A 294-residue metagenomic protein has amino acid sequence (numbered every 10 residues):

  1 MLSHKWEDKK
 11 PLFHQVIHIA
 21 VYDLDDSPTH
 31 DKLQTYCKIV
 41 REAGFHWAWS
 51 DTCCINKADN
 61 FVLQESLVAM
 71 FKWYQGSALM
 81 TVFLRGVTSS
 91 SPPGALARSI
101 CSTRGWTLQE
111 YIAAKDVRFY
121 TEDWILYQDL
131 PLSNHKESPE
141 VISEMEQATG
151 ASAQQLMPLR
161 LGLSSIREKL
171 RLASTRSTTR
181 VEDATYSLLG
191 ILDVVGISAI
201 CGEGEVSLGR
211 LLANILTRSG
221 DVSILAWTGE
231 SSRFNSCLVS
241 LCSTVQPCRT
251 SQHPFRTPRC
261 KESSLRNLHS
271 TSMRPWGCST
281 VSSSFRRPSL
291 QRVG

Functional and structural regions predicted by a protein language model:
H4-A43, K57-K72, S77, L84-G294: A structural "flexibility-hinge" signal
C54: Short, glycine/acidic-enriched loop or turn micro-motifs at the edges of active sites
